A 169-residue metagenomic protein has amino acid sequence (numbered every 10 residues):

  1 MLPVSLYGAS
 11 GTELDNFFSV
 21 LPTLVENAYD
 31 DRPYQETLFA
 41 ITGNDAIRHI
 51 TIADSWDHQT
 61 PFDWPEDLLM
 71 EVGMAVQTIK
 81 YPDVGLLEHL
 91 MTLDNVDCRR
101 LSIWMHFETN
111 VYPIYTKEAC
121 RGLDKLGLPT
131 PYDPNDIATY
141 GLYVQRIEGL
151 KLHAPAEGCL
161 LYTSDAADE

Functional and structural regions predicted by a protein language model:
M1-D63, H106, N110: Structure-specific DNA junction-binding interface
D54-D94: Helix-hairpin-helix/helix-loop-helix acidic hairpins
I79-Y81, H106-P131: Accessory alpha-helical DNA-binding modules that contact the DNA backbone or grooves
R100-H106: Short hydrophobic alpha-helical segments that form membrane-spanning helices or hydrophobic packing faces of helical
D136-T139: Accessory, usually C-terminal, subdomains that scaffold auxiliary metal cofactors
Y162-E169: Conserved small/polar residues in nucleotide/adenosyl-binding loops
